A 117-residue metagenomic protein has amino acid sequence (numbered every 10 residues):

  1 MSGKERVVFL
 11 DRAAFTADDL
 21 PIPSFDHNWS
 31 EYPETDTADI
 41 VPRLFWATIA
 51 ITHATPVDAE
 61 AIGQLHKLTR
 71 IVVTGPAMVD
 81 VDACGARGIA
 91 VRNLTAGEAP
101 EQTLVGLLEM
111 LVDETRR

Functional and structural regions predicted by a protein language model:
M1-A47: N-terminal glycine-/charge-rich "phosphate-binding" loop or analogous flexible N-terminal tail
T48-R117: Phosphate/diphosphate ligand-binding glycine-rich loop within oxidoreductases
